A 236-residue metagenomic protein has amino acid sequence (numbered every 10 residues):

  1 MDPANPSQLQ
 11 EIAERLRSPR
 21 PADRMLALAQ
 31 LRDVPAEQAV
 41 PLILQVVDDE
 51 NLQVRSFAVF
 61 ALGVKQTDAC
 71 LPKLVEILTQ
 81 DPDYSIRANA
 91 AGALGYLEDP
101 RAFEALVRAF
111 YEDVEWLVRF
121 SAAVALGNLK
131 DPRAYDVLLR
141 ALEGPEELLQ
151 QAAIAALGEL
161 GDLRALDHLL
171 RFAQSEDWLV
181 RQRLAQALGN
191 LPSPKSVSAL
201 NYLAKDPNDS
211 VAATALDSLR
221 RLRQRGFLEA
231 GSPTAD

Functional and structural regions predicted by a protein language model:
D2-R15, P35-D48, T67-Q80, D99-E112 (+4 more regions): Amphipathic alpha-helical scaffolding segments comprising HEAT/armadillo-like alpha-solenoid repeats
E11-V34: Alpha-helical segment of the N-proximal tetratricopeptide repeat
P19-R20, E50-N51, P82-D83, V114-E115 (+3 more regions): Short inter-helical turns and helix N-cap capping residues of alpha-solenoid HEAT/ARM repeat scaffolds
A22-Q30, L52-V64, N89-G92: Non-membrane alpha-helical segments in proteins
A152-D217, R221: Ankyrin-repeat and related helical/solenoid repeat scaffolds used for protein-protein interactions
